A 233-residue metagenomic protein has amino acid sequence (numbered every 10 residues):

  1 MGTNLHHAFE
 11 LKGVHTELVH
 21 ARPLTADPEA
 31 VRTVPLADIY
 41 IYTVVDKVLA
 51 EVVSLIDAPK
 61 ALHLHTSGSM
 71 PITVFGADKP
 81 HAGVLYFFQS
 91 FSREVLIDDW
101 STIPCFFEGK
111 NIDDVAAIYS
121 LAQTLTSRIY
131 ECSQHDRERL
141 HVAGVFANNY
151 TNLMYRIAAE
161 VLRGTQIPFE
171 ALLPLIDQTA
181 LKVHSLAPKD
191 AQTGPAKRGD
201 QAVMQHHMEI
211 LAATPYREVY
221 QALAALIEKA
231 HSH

Functional and structural regions predicted by a protein language model:
M1: Hydrophobic/small residue at the entry helix of a nucleotide-binding pocket
L5, K12, H81, I97-H184 (+1 more regions): Internal alpha-helical scaffold of NAD(P)-dependent oxidoreductase catalytic cores
L5-H7, P23-I97: Rossmann-like NAD(P)(H) cofactor-binding subdomain of soluble oxidoreductases
F9-G13, I56, L211: Active-site catalytic pocket residues across diverse enzymes, especially alpha/beta-hydrolases
K12-V14, R32-T33: N-terminal regulatory/sensing modules of transcriptional regulators
T16-H20: Short beta-strand "acidic-cap" motif of Rossmann-like dinucleotide-binding folds
G68-M70, Q89, N111, I176-A180 (+1 more regions): Glycine-rich beta-alpha junction loops
D177-H233: Interdomain hinge/lid region at the active-site interface of Rossmann-like NAD(P)-dependent oxidoreductases
